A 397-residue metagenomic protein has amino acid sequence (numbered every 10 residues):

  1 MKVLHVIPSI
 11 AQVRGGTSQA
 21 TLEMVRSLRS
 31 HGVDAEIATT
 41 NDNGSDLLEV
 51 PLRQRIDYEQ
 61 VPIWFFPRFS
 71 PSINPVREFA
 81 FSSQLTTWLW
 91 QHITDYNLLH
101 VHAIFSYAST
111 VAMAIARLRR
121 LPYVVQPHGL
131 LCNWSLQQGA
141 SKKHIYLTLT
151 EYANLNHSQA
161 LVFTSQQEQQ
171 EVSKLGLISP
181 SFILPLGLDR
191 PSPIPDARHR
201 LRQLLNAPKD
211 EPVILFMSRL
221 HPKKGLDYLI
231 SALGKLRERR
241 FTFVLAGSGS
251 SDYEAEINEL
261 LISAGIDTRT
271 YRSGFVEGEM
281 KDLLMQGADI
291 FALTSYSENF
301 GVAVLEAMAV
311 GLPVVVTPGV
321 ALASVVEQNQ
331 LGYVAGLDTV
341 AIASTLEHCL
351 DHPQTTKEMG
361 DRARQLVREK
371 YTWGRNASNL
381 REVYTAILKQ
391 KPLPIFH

Functional and structural regions predicted by a protein language model:
L4, V162, P208-K224, I230-L233 (+1 more regions): Conserved donor-binding/catalytic core segment of Leloir-type glycosyltransferases
N41, Q167, G187: Carbohydrate-associated surface elements
L118, H144-A160: Membrane-proximal helix-turn-helix segments that form the acceptor-binding/catalytic region of lipid-linked
L188, M217, T242-E256, G274: Glycosyltransferase donor-sugar binding loop
A255-V276: Nucleotide-activated donor-binding/catalytic signature segment of Leloir-type glycosyltransferases, i.e., the conserved
Y296: Aromatic "clamp/platform" in nucleotide-sugar-dependent glycosyltransferases that forms part of the donor/acceptor
P313-T317: Short hydrophobic beta-strand element within catalytic cores of glycosyltransferases and related nucleotide-activated
Q328, G332-V340, H348-Q354: Conserved acidic donor-binding segment of nucleotide-sugar-dependent glycosyltransferases
